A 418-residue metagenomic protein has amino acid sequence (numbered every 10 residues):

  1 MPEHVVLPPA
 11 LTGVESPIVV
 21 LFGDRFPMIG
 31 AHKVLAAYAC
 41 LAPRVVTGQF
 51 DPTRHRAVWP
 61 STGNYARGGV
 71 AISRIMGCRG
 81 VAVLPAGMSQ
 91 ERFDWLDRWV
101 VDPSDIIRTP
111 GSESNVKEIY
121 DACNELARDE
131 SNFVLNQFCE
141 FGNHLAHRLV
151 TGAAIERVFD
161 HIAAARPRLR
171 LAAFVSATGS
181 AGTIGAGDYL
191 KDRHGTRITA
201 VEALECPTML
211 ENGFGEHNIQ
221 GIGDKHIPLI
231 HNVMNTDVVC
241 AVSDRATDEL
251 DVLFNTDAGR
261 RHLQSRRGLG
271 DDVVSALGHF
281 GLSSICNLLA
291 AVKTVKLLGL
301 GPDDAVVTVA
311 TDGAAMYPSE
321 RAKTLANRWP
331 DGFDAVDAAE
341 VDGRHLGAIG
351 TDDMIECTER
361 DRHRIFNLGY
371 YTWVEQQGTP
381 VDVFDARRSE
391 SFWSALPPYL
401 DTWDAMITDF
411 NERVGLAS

Functional and structural regions predicted by a protein language model:
M1-S418: PLP-dependent amino-acid enzyme catalytic core
